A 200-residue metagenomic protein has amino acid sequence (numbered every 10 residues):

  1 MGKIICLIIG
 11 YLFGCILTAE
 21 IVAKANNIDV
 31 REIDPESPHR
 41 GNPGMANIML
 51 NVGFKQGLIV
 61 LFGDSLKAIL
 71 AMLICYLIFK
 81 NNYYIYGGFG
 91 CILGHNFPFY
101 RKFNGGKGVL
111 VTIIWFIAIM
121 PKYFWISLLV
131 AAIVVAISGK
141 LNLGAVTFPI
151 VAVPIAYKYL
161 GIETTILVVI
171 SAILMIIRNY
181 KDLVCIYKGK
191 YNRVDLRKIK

Functional and structural regions predicted by a protein language model:
G2, C6, G10-Y11, C15 (+13 more regions): Alpha-helical transmembrane segments in multi-pass membrane proteins
A19-K24, G94-F103, V135-A136, Y180-V184: C-terminal ends of transmembrane helices
I21-K55, V184-K200: Cytosolic, membrane-interface loops and tails of multi-pass inner-membrane proteins
R31-N42, Y100-V111, K140-V151: Short, non-helical or kinked segments that cap or interrupt transmembrane helices
G44, M49-C75: Multi-pass membrane catalytic core of lipid/isoprenoid biosynthesis enzymes
M49-V52, C75-F79, G94, V109-S138 (+1 more regions): Interfacial segments of multi-pass membrane proteins
W125, L141-P149, Y159-S171: Loop-to-transmembrane alpha-helix initiation sites
I137-V146, I173, R178-C185, G189-K200: RNase H-like, Mg2+-dependent phosphodiesterase core, and more generally RNA phosphate-backbone-engaging helix-loop
